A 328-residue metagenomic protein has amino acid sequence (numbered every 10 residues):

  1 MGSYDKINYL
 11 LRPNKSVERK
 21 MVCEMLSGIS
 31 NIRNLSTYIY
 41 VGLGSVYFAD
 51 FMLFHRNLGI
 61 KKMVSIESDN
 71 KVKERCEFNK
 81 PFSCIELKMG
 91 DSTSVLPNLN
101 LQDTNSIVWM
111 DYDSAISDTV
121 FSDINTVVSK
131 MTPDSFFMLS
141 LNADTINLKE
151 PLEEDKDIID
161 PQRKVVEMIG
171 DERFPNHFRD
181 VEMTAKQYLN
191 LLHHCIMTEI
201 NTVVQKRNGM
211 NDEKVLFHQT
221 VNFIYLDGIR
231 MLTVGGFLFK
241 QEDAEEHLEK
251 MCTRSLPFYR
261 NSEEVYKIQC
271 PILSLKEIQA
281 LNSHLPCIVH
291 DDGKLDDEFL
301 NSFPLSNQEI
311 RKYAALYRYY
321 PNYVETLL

Functional and structural regions predicted by a protein language model:
G2, K6-N100, M251, I268-I272 (+6 more regions): SAM cofactor-binding core of SAM-dependent methyltransferases, primarily the Rossmann-like beta-alpha-beta module
S3-N8, P97, A115-L328: Class I S-adenosyl-L-methionine
S16, Q102-S106, N190, R230: A generic "functional-site adjacency" signal
L35-Y38, D103, D134, M231: Sequence-level motif detector for i,i+2 pairs with an aromatic at +2
L35-Y38, D111, K206-M210: N-terminal start-of-chain detector that recognizes signal peptides and the immediate post-cleavage beginning
Y47, V64-E154: Long alpha-helical, hydrophobic tracts
